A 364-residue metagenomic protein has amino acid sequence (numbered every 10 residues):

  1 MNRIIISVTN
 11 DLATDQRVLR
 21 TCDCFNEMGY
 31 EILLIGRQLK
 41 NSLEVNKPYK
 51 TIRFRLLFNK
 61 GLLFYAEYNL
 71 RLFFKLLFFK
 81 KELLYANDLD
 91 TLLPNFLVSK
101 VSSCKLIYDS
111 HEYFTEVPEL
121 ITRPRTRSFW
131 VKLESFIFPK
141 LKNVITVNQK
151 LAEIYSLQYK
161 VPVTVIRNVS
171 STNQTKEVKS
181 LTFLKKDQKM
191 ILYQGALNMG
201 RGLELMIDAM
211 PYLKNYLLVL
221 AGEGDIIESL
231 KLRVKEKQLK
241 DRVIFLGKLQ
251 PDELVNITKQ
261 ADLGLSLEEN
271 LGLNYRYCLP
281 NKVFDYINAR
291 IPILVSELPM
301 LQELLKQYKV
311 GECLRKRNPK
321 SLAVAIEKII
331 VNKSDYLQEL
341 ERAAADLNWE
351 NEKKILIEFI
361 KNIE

Functional and structural regions predicted by a protein language model:
I5-S7, I145, L184-M210, L218-V219: Conserved donor-binding/catalytic core segment of Leloir-type glycosyltransferases
G36, I52, V131-E177, I244-L246: Donor nucleotide-sugar binding/catalytic pocket of nucleotide-sugar-dependent glycosyltransferases
L63-E67, F114-F136, T172, M199-G200: Nucleotide-sugar donor phosphate/pyrophosphate-binding loop at the beta->alpha transition of glycosyltransferases
L70-F78, L93, L97-V101, Y108 (+2 more regions): Membrane-proximal helix-turn-helix segments that form the acceptor-binding/catalytic region of lipid-linked
K142, R242, I257-R276, I291: Acidic donor-binding loop of glycosyltransferase active sites
E228-N256, L263: Nucleotide-activated donor-binding/catalytic signature segment of Leloir-type glycosyltransferases, i.e., the conserved
Q307-Y308, E312-P319, E327-K333: Conserved acidic donor-binding segment of nucleotide-sugar-dependent glycosyltransferases
V331-N362: A charged, aromatic-enriched C-terminal amphipathic alpha-helix characteristic of glycosyltransferases across folds
